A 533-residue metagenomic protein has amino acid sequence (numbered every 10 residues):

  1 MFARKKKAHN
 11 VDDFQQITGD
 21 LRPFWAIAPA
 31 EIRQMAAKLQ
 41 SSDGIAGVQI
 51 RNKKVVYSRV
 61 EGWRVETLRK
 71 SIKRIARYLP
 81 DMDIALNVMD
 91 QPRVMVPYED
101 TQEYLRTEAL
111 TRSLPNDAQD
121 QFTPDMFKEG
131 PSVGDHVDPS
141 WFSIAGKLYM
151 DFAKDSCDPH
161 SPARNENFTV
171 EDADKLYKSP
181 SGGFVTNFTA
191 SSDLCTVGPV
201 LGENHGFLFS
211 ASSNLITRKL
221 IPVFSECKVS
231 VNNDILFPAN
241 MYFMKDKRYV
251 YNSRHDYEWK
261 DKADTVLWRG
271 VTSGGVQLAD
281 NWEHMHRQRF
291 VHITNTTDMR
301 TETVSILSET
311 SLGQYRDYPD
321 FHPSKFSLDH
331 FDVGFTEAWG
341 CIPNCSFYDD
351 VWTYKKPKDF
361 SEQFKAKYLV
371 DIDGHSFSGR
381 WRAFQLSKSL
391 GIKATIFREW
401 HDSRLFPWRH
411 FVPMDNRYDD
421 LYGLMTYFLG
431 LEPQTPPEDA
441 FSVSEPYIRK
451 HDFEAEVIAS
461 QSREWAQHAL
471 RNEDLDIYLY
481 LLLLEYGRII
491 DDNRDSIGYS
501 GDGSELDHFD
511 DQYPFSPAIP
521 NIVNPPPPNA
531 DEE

Functional and structural regions predicted by a protein language model:
M1-D359, S496-F509, Y513-D531: Secretory-pathway glycan-assembly enzymes, especially type II membrane glycosyltransferases that use nucleotide-sugar
P357-E532: Catalytic binding pocket for nucleotide-activated donors in carbohydrate/polymer assembly enzymes
